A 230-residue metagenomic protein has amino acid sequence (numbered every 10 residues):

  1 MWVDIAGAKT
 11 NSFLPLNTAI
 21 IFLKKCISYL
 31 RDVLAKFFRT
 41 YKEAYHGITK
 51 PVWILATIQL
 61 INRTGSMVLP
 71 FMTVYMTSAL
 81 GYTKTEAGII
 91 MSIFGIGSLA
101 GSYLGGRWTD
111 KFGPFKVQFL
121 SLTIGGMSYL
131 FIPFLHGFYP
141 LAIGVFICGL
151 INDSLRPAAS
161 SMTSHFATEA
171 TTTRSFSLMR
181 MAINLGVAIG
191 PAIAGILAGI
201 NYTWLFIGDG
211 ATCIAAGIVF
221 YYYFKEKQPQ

Functional and structural regions predicted by a protein language model:
Y45-M91, G95: Helix-loop boundary and gating motifs at the non-cytosolic
L60, P140-S154: Hydrophobic core of transmembrane alpha-helices in multi-pass small-molecule transporters, especially MFS/SLC-type
M67, G95-L99, Y103, V187-A188: Residue-level signature of mid-helix packing/kink "hotspots" within the transmembrane helices of 12-pass Major
V74, S78, I189-L205: Transmembrane alpha-helix termini and helix-breaking/packing motifs in multi-pass membrane transporters
G101-G113: Helix-to-loop junctions at the C-terminal end of transmembrane segments in multipass secondary transporters
K116-L130: Structural signature of the two symmetry-related core transmembrane helices
S154-A167: Intracellular juxtamembrane helix-capping segments at the cytosolic ends of symmetry-related transmembrane helices
F206-Y221: Symmetry-related core transmembrane helices of the 12-TM Major Facilitator Superfamily/SLC fold
